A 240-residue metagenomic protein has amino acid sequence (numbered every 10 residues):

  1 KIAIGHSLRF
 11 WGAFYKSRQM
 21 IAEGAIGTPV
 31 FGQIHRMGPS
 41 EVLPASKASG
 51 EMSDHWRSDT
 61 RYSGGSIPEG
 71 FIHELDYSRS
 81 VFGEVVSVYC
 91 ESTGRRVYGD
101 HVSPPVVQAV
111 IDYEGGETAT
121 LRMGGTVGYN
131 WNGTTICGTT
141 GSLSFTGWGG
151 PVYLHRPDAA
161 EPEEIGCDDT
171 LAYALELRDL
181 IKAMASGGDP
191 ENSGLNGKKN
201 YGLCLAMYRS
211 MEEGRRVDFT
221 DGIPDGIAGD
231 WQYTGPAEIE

Functional and structural regions predicted by a protein language model:
K1-A3, L8-D100, G214: Predominantly a Rossmann-like dinucleotide-binding segment in NAD(P)-dependent oxidoreductases
I4, A160-I165, A183-N200: Glycine- and charged-residue-rich phosphate/anionic-cofactor binding loop of Rossmann-like
R9, G128, K199: Glycine-/small-residue-rich active-site loops that bind phosphorylated ligands and cofactors
F31, E69-P151, A174-P190, C204-Y208 (+1 more regions): Contiguous beta-strand/loop segments that form the cofactor/metal-binding neighborhood of enzyme cores
V42, L203-E213: Amphipathic C-terminal alpha-helical segment
Y62-P68, P162-L171: A short glycine-threonine-serine/GTX helix/turn-capping micro-motif
T118, S142, A160-E163, R216: Short, mixed charged/polar active-site loops that provide acid/base catalysis or chelate metal/phosphate cofactors
L180, G197, G214: Hydrophobic, well-ordered secondary-structure elements that form the walls of internal hydrophobic environments
